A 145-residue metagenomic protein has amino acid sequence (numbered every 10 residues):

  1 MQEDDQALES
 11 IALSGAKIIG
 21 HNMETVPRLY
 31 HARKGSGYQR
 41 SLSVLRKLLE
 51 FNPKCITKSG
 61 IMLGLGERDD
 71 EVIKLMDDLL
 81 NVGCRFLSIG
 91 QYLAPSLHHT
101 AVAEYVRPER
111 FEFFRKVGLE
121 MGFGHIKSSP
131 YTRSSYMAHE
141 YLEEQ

Functional and structural regions predicted by a protein language model:
M1, M23-V26, Q91-Y92, Y131: Short, ordered loop/turn segments at secondary-structure junctions
M1-D4, R33, R68-L75: Short, mixed-charge, low-aromatic patches
M1-D4, T25-R28, L63-E67: Short, catalytically relevant binding-site loops at active-site mouths
E3-L13: Distinct, well-ordered alpha-helical segments
A7-L8, E24-P27, K74, L80-N81: Low-complexity, compositionally biased segments
I11-S14, I19-S41: Acidic/histidine-rich catalytic cores of soluble enzymes
A12-S14, R40-Q145: Auxiliary Fe-S-binding modules of radical SAM enzymes
